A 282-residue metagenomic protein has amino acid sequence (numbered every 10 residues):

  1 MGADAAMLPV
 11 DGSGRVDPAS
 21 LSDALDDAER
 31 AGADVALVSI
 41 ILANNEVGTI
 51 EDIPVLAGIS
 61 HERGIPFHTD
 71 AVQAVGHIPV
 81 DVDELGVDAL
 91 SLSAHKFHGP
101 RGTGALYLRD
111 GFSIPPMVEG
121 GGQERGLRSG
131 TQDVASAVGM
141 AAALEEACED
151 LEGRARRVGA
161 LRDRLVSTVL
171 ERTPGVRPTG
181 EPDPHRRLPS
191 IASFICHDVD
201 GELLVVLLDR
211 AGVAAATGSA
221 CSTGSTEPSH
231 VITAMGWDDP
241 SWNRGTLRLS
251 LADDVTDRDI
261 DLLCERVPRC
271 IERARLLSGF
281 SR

Functional and structural regions predicted by a protein language model:
M1-R282: Pyridoxal 5′-phosphate
